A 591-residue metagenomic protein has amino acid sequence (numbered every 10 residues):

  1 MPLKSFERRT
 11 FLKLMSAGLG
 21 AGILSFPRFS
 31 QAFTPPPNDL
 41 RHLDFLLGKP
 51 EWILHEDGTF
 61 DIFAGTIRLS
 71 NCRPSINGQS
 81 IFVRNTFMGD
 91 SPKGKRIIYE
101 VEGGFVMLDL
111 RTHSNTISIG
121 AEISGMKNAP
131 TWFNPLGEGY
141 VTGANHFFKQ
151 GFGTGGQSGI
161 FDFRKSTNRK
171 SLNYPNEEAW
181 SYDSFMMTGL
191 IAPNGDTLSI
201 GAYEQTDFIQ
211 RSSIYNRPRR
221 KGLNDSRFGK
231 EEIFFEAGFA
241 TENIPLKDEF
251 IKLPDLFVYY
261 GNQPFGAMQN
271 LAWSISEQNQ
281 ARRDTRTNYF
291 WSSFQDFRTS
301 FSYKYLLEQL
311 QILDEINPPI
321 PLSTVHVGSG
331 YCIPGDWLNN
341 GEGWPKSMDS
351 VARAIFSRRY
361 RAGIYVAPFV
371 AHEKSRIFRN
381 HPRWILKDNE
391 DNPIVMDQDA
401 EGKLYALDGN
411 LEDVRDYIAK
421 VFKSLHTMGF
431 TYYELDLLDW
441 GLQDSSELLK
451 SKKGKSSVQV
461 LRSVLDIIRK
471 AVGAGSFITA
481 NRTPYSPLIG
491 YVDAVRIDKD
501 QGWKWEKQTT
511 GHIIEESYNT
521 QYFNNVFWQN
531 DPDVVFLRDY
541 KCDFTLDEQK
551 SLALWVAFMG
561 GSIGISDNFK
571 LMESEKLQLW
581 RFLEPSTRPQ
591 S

Functional and structural regions predicted by a protein language model:
P2-K4, T10-A32: N-terminal export signals
P36-S323, A354, Y432: Carbohydrate-recognition beta-sandwich/jelly-roll modules in extracellular/periplasmic carbohydrate-active proteins
T287, W291, Q295-A419, W440-K450: Aromatic-lined carbohydrate-binding/catalytic grooves of carbohydrate-active enzymes
F297-S300, C332-D336, F369-K374, W440-D444 (+5 more regions): Flexible loop/turn segments at secondary-structure boundaries
F378-E412, D416, Q459-E573: Glycan-recognition surfaces
Y432, L437-I467: P-loop NTPase motor core
K570-S591: Non-catalytic C-terminal accessory modules of carbohydrate-active enzymes
